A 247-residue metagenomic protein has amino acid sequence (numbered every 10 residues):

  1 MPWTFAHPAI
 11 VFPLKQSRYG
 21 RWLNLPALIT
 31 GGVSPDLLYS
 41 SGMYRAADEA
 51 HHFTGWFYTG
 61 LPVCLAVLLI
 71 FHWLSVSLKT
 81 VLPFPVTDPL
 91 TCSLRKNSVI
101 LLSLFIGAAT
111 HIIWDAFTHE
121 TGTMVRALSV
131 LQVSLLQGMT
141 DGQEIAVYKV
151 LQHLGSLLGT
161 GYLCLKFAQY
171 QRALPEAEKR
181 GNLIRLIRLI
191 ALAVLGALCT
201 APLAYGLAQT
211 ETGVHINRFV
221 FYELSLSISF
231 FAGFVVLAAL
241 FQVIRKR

Functional and structural regions predicted by a protein language model:
M1-R247: N-terminal membrane-targeting hydrophobic helices
